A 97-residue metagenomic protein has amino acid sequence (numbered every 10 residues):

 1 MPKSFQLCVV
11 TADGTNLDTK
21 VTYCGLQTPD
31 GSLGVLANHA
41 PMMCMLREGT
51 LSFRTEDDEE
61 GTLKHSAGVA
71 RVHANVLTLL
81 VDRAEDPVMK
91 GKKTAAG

Functional and structural regions predicted by a protein language model:
S4-G97: Compact, glycine-rich, soluble single-domain proteins
